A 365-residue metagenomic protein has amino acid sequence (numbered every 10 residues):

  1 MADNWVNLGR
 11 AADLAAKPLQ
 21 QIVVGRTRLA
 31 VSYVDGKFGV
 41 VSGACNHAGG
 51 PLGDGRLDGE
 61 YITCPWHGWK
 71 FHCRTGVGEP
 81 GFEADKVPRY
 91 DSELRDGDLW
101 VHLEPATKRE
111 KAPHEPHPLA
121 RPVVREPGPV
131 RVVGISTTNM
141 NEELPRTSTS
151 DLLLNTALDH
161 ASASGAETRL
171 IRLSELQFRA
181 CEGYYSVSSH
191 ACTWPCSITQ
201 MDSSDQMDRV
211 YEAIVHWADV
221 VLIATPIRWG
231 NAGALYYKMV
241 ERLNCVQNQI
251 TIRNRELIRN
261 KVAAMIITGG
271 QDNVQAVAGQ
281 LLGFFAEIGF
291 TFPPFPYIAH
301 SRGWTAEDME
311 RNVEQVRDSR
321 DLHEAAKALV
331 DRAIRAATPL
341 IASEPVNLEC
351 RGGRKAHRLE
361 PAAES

Functional and structural regions predicted by a protein language model:
M1-G59, R89-V124, L153: N-terminal pre-ligand scaffold of iron-sulfur
N46, P65, E182: Cys/His/Pro-rich metal-binding microdomains
K70-P118, A213-A224: Short Fe-S-cluster ligation motifs
H114-V130, N139, T149-L152, T199 (+1 more regions): Glycine-rich phosphate/pyrophosphate-binding loop and the adjoining helix
P129-N141, A264-I267: Short beta-strand segments enriched in small/hydrophobic residues
S148-S162: Short catalytic helix/loop segments, enriched in acidic residues and glycine and frequently bearing histidine
L170-C196, A306-R311: N-terminal beta-loop-helix "entrance" segment that forms/cooperates in small-molecule cofactor or anionic ligand
S197-I288: Helix-loop-strand module that forms the ligand-binding subsite of alpha/beta enzymes
